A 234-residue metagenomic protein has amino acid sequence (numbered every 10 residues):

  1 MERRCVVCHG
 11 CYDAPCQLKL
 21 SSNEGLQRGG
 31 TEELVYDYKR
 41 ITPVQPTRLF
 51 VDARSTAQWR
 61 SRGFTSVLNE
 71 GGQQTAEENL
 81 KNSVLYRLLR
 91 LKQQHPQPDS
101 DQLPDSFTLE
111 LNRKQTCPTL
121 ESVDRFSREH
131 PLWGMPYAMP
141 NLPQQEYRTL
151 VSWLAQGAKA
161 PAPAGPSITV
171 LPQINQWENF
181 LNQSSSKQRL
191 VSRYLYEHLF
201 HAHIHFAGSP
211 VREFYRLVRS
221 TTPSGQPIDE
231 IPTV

Functional and structural regions predicted by a protein language model:
M1-V234: Aromatic- and Gly/Pro-enriched helix-to-coil junctions and flexible linker segments
